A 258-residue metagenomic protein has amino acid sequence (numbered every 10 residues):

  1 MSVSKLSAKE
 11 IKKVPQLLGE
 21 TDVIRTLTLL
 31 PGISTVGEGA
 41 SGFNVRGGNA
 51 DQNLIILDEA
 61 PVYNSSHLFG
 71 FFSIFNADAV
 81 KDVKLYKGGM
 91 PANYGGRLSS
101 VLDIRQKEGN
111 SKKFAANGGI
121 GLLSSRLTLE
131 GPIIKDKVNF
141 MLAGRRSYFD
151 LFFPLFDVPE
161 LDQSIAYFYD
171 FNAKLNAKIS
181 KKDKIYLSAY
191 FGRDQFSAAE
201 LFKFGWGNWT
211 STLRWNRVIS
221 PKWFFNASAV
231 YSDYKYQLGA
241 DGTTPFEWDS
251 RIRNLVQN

Functional and structural regions predicted by a protein language model:
M1-M90, V101, K107-E108: Periplasmic N-terminal accessory/gating domains of Gram-negative outer-membrane beta-barrel systems
L17, V36-G37, G119-G121, Q163-Y167 (+2 more regions): Short sequence motifs at beta-strands and strand-loop junctions characteristic of Gram-negative outer-membrane
I24, G42, D82, K87 (+7 more regions): Membrane-embedded beta-strand positions in outer-membrane beta-barrel channels/transporters
A50, A60-V62, K107, L123 (+3 more regions): Structural signature of outer-membrane beta-barrel domains
H67, K113-A115, D157-L161, F196-F202 (+3 more regions): Extracellular loop and loop/strand-boundary signature of outer-membrane beta-barrel proteins
G70-S73, K81-P91, S100-G131, N139-R146 (+2 more regions): Short strand-turn segments of transmembrane beta-barrel domains in outer membranes, especially the first one or two
G95-R97: Short glycine/proline-enriched turns and hinge-like loops at secondary-structure junctions
G121-R146, E160-Q195, K203-Y231: Transmembrane beta-barrel wall of Gram-negative outer-membrane proteins
